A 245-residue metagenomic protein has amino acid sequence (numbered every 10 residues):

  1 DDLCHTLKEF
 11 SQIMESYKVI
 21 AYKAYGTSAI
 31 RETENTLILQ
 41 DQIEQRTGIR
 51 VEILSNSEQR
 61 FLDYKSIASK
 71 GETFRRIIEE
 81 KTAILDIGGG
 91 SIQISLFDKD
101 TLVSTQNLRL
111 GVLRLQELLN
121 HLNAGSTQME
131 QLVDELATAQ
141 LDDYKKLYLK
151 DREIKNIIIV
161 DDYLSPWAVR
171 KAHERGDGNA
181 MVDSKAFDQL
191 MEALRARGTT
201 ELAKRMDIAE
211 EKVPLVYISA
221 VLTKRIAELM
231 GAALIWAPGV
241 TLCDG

Functional and structural regions predicted by a protein language model:
D1-Y17, A29-L39, Q45-E80, L96-D98 (+1 more regions): Helical "lid/coupling" subdomains associated with nucleotide-phosphate turnover
A21-Y22: Post-signal peptide N-terminal segment of secreted/secretory-pathway proteins
T82-D86: Short glycine-aspartate micro-motif
G88-S91: Active-site-adjacent helix-turn-beta-strand microarchitecture at beta-sheet edges that either contains or buttresses
